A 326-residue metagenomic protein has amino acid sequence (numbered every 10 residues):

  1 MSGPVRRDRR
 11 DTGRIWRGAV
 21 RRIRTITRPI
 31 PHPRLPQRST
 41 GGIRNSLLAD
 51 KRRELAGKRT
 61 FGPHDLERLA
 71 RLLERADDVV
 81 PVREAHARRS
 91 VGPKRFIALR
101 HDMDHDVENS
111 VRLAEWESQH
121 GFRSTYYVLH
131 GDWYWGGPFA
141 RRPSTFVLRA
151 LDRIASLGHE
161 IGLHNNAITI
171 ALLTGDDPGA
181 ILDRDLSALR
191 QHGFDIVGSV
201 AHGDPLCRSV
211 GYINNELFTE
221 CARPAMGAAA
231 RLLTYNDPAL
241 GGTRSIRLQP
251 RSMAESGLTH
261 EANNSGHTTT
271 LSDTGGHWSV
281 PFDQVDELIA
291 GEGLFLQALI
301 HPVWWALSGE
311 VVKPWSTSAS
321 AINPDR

Functional and structural regions predicted by a protein language model:
M1-L157, I168, L172-R326: Terminal accessory/targeting
G162-N165: Short beta-strands and strand-loop turn motifs
